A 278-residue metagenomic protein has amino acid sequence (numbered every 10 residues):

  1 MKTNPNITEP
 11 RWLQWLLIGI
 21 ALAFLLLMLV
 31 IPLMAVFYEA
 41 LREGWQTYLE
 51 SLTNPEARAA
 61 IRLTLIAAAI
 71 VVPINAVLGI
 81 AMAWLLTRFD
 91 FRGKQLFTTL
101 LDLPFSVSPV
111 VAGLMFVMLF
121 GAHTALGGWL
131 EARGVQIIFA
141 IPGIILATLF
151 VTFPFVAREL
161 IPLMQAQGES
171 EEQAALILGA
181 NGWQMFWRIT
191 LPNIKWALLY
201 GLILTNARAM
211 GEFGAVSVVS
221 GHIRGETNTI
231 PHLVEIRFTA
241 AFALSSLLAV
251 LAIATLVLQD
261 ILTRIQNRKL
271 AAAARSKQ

Functional and structural regions predicted by a protein language model:
K2-E9, I70-D102, L114-M118, G128-W129 (+2 more regions): Transmembrane-helix boundary motif in ABC transporter permease subunits
T3-I7, W45-T53, R58, G93-K94 (+3 more regions): Membrane-interfacial helix termini and adjacent extracytoplasmic/periplasmic loops of multi-pass transporters
T3-P10, V36-P73, R88-F89, I236-T239: Periplasmic/extracellular loop-to-transmembrane helix junction in inner-membrane transport proteins
E9, L16-I20, I31, G93 (+3 more regions): C-terminal transmembrane helix and the adjacent membrane-cytosol boundary/short C-terminal tail of inner/organellar
P10-L13, E50-P55, M210-I265: Interhelical loop and adjacent transmembrane-helix boundary motif in polytopic membrane transport permeases
I20, P73, T99, L103 (+3 more regions): Transmembrane alpha-helices
L27, R62, I66-L78, M82 (+6 more regions): Hydrophobic alpha-helical transmembrane segments of multipass integral membrane proteins, especially permease/channel
V30-M34, Y38, V77-M82, V111-L114 (+9 more regions): Membrane-embedded alpha-helices of multi-pass transport/permease systems
